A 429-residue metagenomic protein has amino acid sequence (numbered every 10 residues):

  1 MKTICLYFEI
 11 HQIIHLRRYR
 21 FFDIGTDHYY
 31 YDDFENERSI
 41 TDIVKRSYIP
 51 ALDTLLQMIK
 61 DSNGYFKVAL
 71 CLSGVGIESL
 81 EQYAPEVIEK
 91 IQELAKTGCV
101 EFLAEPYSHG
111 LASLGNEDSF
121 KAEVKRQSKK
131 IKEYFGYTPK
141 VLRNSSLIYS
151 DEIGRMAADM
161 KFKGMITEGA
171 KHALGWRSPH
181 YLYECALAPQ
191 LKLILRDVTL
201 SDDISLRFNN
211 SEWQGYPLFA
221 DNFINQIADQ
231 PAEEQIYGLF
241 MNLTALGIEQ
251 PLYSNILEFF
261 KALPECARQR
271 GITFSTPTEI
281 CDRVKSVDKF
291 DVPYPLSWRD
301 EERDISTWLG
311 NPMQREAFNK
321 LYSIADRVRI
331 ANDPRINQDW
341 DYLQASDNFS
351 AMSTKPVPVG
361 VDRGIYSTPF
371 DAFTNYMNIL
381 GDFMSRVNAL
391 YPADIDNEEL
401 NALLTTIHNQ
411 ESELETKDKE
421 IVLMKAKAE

Functional and structural regions predicted by a protein language model:
M1-R46, Y181-Y183, L187-L191, N210-S211 (+1 more regions): Active-site and substrate-binding clefts of carbohydrate-active enzymes
T3-F8, I14-N116, K140-R143, K163-E168 (+1 more regions): Short, well-structured secondary-structure segments
I10-I13, G74-E78, Y107-G110, L147-S150 (+6 more regions): Short, solvent-exposed loop/turn segments at secondary-structure junctions
L52-L56, I88-Q92, K121-I131, G154 (+3 more regions): Generic structural signal for well-ordered alpha-helices, preferentially at hydrophobic/aromatic core positions
D53-T54, Q82-A95, L174-A188, L218-I227: Alpha-helical scaffolding within the catalytic cores of extracellular/periplasmic polymer-degrading hydrolases
G110-E133, Q190-L191, L195-P231, P251-Y253 (+2 more regions): Alpha-helical scaffold elements lining the catalytic groove of polysaccharide deacetylases
S113-G115, A173-Y181, D203-I204, S286: Short, charged, surface-exposed secondary-structure boundary motifs
K125-P179, L246-F260: Catalytic domains of cell-wall/extracellular-matrix polysaccharide-remodeling enzymes, centered on de-N-acetylation
